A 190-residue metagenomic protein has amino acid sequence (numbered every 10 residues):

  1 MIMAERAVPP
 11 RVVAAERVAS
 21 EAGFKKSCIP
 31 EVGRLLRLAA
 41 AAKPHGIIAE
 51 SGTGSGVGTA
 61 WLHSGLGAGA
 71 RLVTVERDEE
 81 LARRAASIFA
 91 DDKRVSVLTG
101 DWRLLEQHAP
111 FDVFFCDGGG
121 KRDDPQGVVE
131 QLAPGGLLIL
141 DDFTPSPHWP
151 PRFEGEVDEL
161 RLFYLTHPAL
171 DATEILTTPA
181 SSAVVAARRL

Functional and structural regions predicted by a protein language model:
M1-C28, A41-A42: Rossmann-like AdoMet
F24-L104: SAM cofactor-binding core of SAM-dependent methyltransferases, primarily the Rossmann-like beta-alpha-beta module
I48, F114-D117: Hydrophobic beta-strand segment of the Class I
S51, R77, G118, D142-F143: Generic detector of well-ordered alpha-helical packing
G54, G120-K121: Conserved glycine-rich SAM-binding loop
T99, K121-R122: Structural motif corresponding to alpha-helix initiation and N-cap regions
Q107-F114: A short acidic, Gly/Pro-enriched loop at the edge of an enzyme's catalytic core that lines a small-molecule cofactor
R122-L190: C-terminal substrate-binding/active-site "lid" region of AdoMet-derived donor-dependent transferases
